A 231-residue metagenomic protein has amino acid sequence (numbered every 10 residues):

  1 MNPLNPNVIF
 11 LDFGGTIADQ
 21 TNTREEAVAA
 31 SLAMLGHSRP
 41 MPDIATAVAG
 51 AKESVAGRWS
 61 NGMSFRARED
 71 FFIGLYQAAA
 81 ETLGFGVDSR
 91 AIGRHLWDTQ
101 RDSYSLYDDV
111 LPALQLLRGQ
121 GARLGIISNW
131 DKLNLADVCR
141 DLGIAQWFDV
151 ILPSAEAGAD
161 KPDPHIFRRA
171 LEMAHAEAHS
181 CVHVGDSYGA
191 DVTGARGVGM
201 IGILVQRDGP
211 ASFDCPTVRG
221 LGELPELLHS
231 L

Functional and structural regions predicted by a protein language model:
M1-L11, D19-Q20, A33, R39-P42 (+4 more regions): Asp-based, Mg2+/Mn2+-dependent phosphohydrolase catalytic module
N2-D108, G119: N-terminal helical cap/lid subdomain that shapes the substrate entry/recognition surface in HAD-like hydrolases
